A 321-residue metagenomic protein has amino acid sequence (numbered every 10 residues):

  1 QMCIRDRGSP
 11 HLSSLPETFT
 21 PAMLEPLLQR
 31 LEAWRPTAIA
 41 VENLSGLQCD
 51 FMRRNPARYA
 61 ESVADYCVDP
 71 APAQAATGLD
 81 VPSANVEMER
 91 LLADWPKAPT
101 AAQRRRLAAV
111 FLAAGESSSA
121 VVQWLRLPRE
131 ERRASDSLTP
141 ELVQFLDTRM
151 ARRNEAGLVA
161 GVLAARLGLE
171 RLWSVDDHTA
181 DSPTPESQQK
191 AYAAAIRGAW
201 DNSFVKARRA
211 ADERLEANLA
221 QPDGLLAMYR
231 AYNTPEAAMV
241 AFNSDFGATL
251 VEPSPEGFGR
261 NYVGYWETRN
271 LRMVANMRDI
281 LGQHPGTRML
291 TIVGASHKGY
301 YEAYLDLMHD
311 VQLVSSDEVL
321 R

Functional and structural regions predicted by a protein language model:
M2-C3: Short, small-residue-biased leader/transition segments that mark boundaries at the very start of proteins
P10-A22: Acidic/histidine-rich helix-loop elements that form or flank divalent-metal/phosphate-binding sites at the catalytic
L15-E17, L47-R53, S182-P185, G299-E302: Extracytoplasmic/secreted cell-surface and envelope-processing proteins
L31, R35-V41: Proline-aspartate-enriched helix->loop->beta-strand connector
D50-C67, P183-A199: Charged, often glycine-rich, active-site loop that binds/positions anionic groups
N55-P96: A charged helix-plus-loop insertion that forms the helical arch/lid used to bind and gate nucleic-acid substrates
V121-S254: Extended, H/D-rich, highly charged conserved domains that either
L219-A220, L226-R321: A cross-kingdom marker for long, charged
